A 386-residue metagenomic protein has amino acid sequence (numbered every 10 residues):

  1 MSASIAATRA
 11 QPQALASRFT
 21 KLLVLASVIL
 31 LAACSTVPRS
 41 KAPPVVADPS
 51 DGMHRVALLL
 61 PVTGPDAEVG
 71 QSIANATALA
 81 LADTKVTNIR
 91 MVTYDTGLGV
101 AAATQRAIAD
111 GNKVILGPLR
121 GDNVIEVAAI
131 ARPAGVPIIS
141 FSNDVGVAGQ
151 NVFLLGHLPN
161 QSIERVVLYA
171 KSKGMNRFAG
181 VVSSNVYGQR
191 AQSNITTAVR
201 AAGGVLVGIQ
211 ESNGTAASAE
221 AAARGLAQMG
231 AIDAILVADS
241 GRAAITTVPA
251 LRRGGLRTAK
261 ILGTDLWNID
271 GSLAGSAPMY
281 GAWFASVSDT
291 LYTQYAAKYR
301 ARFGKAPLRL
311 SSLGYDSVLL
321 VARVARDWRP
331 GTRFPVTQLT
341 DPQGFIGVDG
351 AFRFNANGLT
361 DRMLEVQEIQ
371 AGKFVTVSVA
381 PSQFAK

Functional and structural regions predicted by a protein language model:
S2-V28, C34-K386: Extracytosolic ligand-binding ectodomains
